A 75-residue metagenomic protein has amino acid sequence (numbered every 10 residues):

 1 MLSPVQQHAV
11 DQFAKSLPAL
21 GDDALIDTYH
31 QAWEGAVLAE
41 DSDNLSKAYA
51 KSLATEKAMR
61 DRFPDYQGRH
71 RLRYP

Functional and structural regions predicted by a protein language model:
M1-V37, R69-H70: N-terminal acidic leader/helix
H30-L72: Short, charge-rich amphipathic interface segments used for partner binding and complex assembly
